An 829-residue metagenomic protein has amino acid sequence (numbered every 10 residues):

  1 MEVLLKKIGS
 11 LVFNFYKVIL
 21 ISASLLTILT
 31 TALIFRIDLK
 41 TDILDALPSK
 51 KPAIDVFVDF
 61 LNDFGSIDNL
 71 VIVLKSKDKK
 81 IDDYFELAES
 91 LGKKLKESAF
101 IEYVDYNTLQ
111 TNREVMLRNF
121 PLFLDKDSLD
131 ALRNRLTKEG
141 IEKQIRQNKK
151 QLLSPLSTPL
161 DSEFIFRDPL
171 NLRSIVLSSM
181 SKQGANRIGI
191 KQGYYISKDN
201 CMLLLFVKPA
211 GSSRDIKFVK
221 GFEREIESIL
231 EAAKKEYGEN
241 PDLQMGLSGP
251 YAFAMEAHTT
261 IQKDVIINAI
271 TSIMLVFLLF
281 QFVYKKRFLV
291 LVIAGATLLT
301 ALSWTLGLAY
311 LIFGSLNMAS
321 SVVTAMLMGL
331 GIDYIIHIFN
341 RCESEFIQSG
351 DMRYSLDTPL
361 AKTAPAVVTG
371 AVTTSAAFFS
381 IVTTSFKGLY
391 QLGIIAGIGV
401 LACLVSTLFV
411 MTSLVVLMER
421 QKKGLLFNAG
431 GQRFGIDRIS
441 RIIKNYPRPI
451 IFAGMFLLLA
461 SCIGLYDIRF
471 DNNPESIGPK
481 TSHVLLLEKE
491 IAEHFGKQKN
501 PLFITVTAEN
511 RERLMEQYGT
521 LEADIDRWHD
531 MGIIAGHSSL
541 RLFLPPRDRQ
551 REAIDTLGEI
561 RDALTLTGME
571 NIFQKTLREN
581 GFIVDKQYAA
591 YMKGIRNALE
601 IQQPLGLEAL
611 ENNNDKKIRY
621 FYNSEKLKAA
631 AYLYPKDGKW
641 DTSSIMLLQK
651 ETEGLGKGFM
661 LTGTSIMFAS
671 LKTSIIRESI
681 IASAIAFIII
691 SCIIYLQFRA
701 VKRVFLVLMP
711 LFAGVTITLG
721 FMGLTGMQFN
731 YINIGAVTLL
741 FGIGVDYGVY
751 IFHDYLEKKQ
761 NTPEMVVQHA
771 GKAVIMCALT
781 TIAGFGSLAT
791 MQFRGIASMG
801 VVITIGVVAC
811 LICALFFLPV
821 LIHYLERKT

Functional and structural regions predicted by a protein language model:
M1-T41, S413, L417, Q421 (+1 more regions): Signature of alpha-helical transmembrane segments and their immediate interfacial
I34-D78, S181-Y194, S440-R441, P449 (+2 more regions): Solvent-exposed, non-transmembrane loop/terminal regulatory segments of multi-pass membrane proteins
E86-L203, N240, Q244, G532-N613: Alpha-helical transmembrane helix bundles of large polytopic membrane transport and channel proteins
S157-F282, K286, G519, A589-I690: Extracytoplasmic
F288-I338, R703-I751, G786, F816: Hydrophobic transmembrane alpha-helices and their membrane-interface caps in long multi-pass transport proteins
L311, M328-E343, T363-A364, V368-T383 (+3 more regions): Transmembrane alpha-helices and their membrane-interface boundaries in multi-pass membrane transporters and channels
I347-T384, L708, Q760-M791, L811: Pore- and gate-forming transmembrane helices of large, multi-pass membrane proteins
P447-I572: Juxtamembrane segments of multi-pass membrane proteins
